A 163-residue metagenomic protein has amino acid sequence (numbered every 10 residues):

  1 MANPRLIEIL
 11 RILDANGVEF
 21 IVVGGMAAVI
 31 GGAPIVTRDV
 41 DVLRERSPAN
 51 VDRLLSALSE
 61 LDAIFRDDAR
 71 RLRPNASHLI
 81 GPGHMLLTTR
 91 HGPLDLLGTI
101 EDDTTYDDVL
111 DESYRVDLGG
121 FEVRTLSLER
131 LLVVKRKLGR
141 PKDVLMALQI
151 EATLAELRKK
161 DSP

Functional and structural regions predicted by a protein language model:
M1-P163: Compositionally biased terminal segments of proteins
